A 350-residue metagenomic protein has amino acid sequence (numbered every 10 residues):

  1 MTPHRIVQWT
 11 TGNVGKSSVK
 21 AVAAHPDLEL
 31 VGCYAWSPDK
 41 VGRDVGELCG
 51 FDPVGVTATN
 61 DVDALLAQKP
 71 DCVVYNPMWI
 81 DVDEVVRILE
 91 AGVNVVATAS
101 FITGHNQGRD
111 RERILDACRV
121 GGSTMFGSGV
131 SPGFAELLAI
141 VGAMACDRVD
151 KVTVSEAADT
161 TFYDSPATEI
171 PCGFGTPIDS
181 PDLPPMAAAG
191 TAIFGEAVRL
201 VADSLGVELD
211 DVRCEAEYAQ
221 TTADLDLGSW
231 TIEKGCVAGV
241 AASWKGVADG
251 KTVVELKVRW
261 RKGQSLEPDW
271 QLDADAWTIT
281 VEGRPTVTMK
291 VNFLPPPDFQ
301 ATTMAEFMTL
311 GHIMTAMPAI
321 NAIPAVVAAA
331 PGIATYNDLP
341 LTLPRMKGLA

Functional and structural regions predicted by a protein language model:
M1-A91, G206: N-terminal glycine-/serine-/threonine-rich beta1-alpha1-beta2 phosphate-ribose binding loop of Rossmann-like
R5, W9-T10, M144-I279, T309: Active-site-lining helix/loop region of Rossmann-like oxidoreductase modules
W9, N13, S17, N60 (+9 more regions): Conserved active-site and cofactor/substrate-binding residues in soluble primary-metabolism enzymes
N94-V96: A short hydrophobic/small-residue beta-strand
T98-F101, G129: Short beta->alpha connector loops at strand-helix junctions that form conserved, small/polar/Pro-enriched
S100-S123: Rossmann-fold NAD(P)-binding glycine/threonine-rich loop
F134-A145: Alpha-helical support elements that line or immediately flank enzyme active sites and cofactor-binding pockets
G228-A350: C-terminal active-site/capping subdomain that shapes the small-molecule cofactor and substrate pocket of enzyme
